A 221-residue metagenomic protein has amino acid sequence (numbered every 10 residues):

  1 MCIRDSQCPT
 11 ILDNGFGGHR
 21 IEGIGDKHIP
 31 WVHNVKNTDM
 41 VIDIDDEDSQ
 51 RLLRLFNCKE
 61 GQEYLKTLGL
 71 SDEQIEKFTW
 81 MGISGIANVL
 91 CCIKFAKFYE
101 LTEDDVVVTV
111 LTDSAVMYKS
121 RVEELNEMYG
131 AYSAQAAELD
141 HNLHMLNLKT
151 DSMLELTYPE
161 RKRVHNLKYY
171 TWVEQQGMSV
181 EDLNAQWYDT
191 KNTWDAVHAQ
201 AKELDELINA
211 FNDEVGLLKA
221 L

Functional and structural regions predicted by a protein language model:
R4-W80, S120-L221: Active-site/ligand-binding loops adjacent to catalytic centers
W80-N88: Phosphate/oxyanion-binding active-site loops and adjacent basic polyanion-contact surfaces
N88-A96: Buried hydrophobic packing segments
K97-D104: Non-catalytic interaction/regulatory modules that flank or connect domains
V110-V122: Short, mixed-charge aromatic SLiMs
